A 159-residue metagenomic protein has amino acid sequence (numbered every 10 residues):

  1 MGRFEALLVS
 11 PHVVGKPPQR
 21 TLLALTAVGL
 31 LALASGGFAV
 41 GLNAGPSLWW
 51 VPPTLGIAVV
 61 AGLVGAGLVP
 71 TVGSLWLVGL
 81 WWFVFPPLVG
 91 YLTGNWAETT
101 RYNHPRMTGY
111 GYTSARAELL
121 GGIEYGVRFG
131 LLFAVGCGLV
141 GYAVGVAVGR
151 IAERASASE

Functional and structural regions predicted by a protein language model:
M1, Q19-L23, F85-N95, V127: Charged, low-complexity, helix-prone segments enriched in Lys/Glu/Asp/Gln
M1-S35, V148-E159: Haloarchaeal acidic low-complexity proteome signature biased toward cell-envelope/secretome components but also
R3-L8, A24-V69: Alpha-helical transmembrane segments and their immediate interhelical/interface regions in integral membrane proteins
S47, W81-W82: Residue-level detector of alpha-helical hydrophobic segments embedded in or interacting with membranes
G65-W81: Alpha-helical transmembrane segments and their helix-start/interface "positive-inside/aromatic belt" motifs in integral
W82-Y112: Juxtamembrane non-transmembrane "cap" segments at the membrane-aqueous interface of multi-pass membrane proteins
S114-V140: Hydrophobic alpha-helical transmembrane segments
L131-A155: Transmembrane alpha-helical segments in integral membrane proteins
